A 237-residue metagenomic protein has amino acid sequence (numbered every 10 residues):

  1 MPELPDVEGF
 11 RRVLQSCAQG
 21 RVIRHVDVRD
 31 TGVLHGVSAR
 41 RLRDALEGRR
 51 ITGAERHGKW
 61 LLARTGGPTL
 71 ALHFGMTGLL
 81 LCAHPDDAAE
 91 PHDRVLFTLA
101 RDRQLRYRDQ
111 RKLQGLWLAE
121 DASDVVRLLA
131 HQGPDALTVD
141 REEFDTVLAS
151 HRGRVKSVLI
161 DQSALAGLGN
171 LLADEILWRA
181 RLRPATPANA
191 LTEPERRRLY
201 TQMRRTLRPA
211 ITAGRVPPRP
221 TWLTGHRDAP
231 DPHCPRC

Functional and structural regions predicted by a protein language model:
M1-A119, T138, P230-R236: Gly/Gly-Pro- and Ser/Thr-rich, intrinsically disordered tail segments characteristic of DNA damage-repair and tolerance
E3-D6, F10, Q19, S38 (+5 more regions): Alpha-helical structural motif
I23-R41, E55, V147-C237: Basic, nucleic-acid-binding surfaces and adjacent catalytic neighborhoods in DNA/RNA-processing proteins
L70-R179, P187: Phosphate/anion-contacting hairpin/loop surfaces
